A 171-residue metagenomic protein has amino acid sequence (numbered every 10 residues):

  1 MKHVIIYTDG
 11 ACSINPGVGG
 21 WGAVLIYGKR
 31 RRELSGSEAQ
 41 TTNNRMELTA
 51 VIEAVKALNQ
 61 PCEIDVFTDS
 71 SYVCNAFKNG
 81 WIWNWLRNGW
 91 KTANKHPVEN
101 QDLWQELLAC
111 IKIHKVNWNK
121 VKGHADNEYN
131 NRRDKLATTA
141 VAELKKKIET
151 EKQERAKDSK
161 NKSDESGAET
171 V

Functional and structural regions predicted by a protein language model:
M1-R45, T49, E53-C62, D134-K152 (+1 more regions): RNase H-like nuclease fold core
T8-V18, I52-R132, L136, V141 (+3 more regions): RNase H catalytic domain
